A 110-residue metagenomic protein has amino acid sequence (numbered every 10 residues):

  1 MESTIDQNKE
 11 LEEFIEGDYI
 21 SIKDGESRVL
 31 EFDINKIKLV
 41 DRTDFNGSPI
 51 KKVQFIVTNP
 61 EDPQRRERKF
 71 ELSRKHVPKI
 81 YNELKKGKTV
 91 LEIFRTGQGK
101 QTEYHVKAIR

Functional and structural regions predicted by a protein language model:
M1-E71, H76-L84, F94, A108-I109: OB-fold ssDNA-binding interfaces and closely related basic DNA-contact patches used across DNA replication/repair
K86-H105: Flexible glycine-rich surface loops and low-complexity tracts that mediate binding to linear polymers
